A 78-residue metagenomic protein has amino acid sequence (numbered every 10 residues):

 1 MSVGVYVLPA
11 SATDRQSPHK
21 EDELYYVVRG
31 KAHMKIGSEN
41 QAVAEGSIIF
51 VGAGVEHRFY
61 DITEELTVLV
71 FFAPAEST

Functional and structural regions predicted by a protein language model:
M1-Q16, V70-A73: A short glycine-rich, His/Asp/Glu-containing loop-to-beta-strand
V7-L8, H19-M34: Short, conserved beta-strand element in jelly-roll/cupin
T13-D14, H33, I49, A53-R58: Histidine-centered metal-chelating micro-motifs
L24, K31-H33, N40, E56 (+1 more regions): Structural motif
S38-A53: Short acidic-glycine-tyrosine-enriched beta hairpin
A53-T78: Ligand-binding loop in jelly-roll beta-barrel domains
